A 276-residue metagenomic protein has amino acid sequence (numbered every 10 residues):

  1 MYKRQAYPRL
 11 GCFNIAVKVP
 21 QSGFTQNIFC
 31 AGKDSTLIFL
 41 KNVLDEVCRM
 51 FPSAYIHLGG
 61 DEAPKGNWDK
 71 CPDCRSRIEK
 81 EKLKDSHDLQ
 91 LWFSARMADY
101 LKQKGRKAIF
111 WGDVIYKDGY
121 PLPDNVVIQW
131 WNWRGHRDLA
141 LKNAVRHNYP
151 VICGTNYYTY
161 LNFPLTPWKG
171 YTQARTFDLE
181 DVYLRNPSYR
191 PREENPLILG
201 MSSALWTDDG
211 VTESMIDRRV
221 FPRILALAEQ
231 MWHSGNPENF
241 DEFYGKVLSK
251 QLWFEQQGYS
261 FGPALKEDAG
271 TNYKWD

Functional and structural regions predicted by a protein language model:
M1-Y2, G210: Extended C-terminal regions of large enzymes
K3-Y100, K104-R106, I115-L122: Aromatic-lined carbohydrate-binding surfaces of glycoside hydrolases
A108-D113, Y120-D276: Flexible, acidic glycine-rich loops studded with aromatic residues
